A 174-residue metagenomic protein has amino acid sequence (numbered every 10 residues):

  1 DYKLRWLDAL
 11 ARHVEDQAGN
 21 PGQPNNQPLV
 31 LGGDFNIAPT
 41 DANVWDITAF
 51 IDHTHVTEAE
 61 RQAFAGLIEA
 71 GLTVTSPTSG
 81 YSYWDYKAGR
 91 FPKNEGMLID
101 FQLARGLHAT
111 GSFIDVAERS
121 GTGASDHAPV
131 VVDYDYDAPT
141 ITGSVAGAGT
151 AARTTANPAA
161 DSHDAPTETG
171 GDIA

Functional and structural regions predicted by a protein language model:
D1-D8, T48-H53: Surface-exposed cleft-lining segments at the edges of enzyme active sites
L4-E15, F64: Short, hydrophobic/amphipathic alpha-helical packing segments that form internal helix faces or helix-helix interfaces
L10, V14-N43, L103, D126-H127 (+1 more regions): Active-site beta-strand/loop signature of hydrolases that rely on acidic residues for catalysis
T40-G149, N157, E168-A174: Metal-dependent phosphoester-hydrolase catalytic domains
A160-D161: N-terminal, intrinsically disordered, basic low-complexity segments enriched in Arg/Pro/Ser/Thr
D164-A165: Short hydrophobic alpha-helical segments enriched in small aliphatic residues
